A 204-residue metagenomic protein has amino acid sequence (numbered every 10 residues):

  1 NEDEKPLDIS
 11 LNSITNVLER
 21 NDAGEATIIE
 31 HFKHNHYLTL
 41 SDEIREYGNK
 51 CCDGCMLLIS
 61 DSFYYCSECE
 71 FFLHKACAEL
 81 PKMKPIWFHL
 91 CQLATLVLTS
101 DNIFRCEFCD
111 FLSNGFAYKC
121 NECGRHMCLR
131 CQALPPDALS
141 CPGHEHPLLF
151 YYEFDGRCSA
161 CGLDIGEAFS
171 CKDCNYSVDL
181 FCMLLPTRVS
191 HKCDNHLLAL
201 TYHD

Functional and structural regions predicted by a protein language model:
N1-D204: Cys/His-rich zinc-coordinating "finger" modules and their low-complexity flanking regions in eukaryotic trafficking
